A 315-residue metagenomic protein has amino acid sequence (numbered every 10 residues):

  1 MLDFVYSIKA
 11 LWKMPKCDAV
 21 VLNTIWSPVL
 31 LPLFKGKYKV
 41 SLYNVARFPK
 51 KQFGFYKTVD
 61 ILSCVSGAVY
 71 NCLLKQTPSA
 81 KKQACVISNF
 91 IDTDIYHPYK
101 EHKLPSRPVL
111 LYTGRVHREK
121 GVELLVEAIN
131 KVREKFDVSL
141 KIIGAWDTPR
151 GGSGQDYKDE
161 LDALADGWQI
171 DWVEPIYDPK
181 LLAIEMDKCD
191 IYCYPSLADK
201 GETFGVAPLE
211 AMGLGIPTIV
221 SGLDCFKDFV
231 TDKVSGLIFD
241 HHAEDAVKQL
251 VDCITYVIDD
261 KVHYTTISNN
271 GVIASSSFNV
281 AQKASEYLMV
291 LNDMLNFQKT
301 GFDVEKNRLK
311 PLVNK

Functional and structural regions predicted by a protein language model:
D3-Y6, V21-S27, N44-V45: Short His-centered aromatic/hydrophobic patch
S63, H102-K120, V126-R133, L140-I143: Conserved donor-binding/catalytic core segment of Leloir-type glycosyltransferases
A68, F90: Carbohydrate-associated surface elements
E101, V262-T300, N307-R308: A charged, aromatic-enriched C-terminal amphipathic alpha-helix characteristic of glycosyltransferases across folds
G154-K180: Nucleotide-activated donor-binding/catalytic signature segment of Leloir-type glycosyltransferases, i.e., the conserved
D187-T203, I216: Acidic donor-binding loop of glycosyltransferase active sites
G213, P217-V220, V230: Short hydrophobic beta-strand element within catalytic cores of glycosyltransferases and related nucleotide-activated
D232-K233, L237-V247, Y256-K261: Conserved acidic donor-binding segment of nucleotide-sugar-dependent glycosyltransferases
